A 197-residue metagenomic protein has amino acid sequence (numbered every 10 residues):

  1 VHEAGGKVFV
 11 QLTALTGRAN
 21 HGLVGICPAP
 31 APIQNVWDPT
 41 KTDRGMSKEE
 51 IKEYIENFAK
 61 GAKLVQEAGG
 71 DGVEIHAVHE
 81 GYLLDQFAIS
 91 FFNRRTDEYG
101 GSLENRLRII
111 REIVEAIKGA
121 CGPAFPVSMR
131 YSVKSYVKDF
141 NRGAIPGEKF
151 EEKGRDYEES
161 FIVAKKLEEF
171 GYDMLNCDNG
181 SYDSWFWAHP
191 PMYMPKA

Functional and structural regions predicted by a protein language model:
V1-A197: Flavin-dependent oxidoreductase catalytic cores
